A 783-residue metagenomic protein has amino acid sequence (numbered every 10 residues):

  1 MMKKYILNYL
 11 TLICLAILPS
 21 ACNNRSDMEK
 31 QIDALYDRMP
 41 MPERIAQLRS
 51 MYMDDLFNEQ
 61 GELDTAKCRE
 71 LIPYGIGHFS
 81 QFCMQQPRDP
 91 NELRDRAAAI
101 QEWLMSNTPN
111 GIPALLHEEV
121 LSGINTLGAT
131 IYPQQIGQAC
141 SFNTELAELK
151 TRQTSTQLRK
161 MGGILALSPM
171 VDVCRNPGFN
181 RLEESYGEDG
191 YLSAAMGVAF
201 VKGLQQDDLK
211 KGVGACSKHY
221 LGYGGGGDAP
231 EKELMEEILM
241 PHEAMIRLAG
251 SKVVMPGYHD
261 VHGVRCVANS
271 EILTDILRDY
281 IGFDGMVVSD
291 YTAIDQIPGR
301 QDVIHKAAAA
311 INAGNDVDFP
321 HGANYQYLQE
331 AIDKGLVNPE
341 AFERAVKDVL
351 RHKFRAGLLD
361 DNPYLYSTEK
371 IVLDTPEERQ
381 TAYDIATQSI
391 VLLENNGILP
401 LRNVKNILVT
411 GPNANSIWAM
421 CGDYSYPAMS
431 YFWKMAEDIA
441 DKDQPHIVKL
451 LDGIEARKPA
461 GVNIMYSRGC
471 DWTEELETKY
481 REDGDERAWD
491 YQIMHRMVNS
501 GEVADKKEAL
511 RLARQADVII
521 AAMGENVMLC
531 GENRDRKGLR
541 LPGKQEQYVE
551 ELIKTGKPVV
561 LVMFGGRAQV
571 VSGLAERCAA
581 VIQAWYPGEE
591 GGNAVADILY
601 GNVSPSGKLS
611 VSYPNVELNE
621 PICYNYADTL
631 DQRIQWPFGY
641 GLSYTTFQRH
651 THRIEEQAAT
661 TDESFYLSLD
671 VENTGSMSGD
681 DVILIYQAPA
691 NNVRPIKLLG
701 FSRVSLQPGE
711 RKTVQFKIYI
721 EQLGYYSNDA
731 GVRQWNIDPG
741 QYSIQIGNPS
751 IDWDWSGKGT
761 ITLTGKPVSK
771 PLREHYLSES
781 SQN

Functional and structural regions predicted by a protein language model:
M1-M28: Bacterial Sec-dependent N-terminal signal peptides
P19-A730, Q734-I746, S750, E774-N783: Glycoside hydrolase catalytic-domain context in secreted enzymes
D752-P771: Short beta-strand elements
